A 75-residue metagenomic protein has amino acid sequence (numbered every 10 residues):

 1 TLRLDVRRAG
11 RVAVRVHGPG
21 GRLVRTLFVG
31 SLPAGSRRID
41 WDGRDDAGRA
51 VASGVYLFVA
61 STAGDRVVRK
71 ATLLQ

Functional and structural regions predicted by a protein language model:
T1-G18: Glycine-centered coil/turn sites that cap beta-strands in beta-rich domains
L2, G30-S31, R49, S53-Q75: C-terminal tail/sorting-segment detector
A13-R15, W41, F58: Generic short beta-strand
V16-V24, Y56: Short, glycine-anchored, charge-dense loop/turn motifs used at functional sites
G18, D45, T62-G64: Surface-exposed loop/turn motifs at beta-strand-loop junctions within extracellular Ig-like and Fibronectin type III
V24-P33: Solvent-exposed serine/threonine-rich low-complexity stretches and specific carbohydrate-binding patches
G35-I39: Short strand-edge motifs at loop-to-beta-strand transitions and within beta-strands of extracellular beta-rich domains
W41-A47: Short, hydrophobic beta-strand segments
